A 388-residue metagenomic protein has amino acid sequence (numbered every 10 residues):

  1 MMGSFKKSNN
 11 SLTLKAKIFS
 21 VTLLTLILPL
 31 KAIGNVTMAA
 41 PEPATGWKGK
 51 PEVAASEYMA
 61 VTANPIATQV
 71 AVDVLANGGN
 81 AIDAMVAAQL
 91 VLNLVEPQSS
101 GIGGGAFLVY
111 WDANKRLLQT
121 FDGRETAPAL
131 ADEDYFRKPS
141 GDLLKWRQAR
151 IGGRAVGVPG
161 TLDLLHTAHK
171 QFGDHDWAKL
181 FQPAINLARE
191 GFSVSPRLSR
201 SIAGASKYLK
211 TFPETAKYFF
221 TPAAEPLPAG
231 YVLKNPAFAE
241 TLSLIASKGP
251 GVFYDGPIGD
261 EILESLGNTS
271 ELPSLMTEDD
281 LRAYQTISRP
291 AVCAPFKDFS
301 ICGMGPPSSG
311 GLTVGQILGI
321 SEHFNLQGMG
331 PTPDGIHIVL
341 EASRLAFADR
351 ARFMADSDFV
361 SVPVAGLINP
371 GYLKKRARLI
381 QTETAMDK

Functional and structural regions predicted by a protein language model:
M1-L14: N-terminal secretory signal peptides that target proteins for export/translocation
K17-K31: Bacterial N-terminal signal peptides
N35-Q69, D73, A81-D255, D260-P307 (+2 more regions): Noncatalytic scaffold domains of N-terminal-nucleophile
K170-H175, S247-P250, S321-G328, A351-A355: Short helix-capping/linker segments at secondary-structure and domain boundaries
L312: Flexible, polar/acidic helix-loop-strand segments at domain edges
Q316: Protein kinase glycine-rich loop
H323-K388: Internal maturation/activation junctions in enzymes
